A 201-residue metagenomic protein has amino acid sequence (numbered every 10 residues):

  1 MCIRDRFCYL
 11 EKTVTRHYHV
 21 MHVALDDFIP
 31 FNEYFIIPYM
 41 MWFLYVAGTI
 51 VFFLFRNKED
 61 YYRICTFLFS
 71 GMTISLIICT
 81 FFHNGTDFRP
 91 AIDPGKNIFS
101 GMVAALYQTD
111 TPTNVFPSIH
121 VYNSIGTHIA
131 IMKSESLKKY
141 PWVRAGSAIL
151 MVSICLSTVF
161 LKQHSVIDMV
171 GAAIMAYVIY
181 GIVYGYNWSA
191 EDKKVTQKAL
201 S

Functional and structural regions predicted by a protein language model:
M1-I3: Short, small-residue-biased leader/transition segments that mark boundaries at the very start of proteins
F7, T66-F81, V143-F160: Small-polar-interrupted transmembrane alpha-helices in polytopic inner-membrane proteins
L10-D26, L54-K139, A190-L200: Membrane-interface loops
D27-A47: Interfacial helix-start motif at the membrane-water boundary
P38-Y45, I119-G126, V170-I174: Membrane-embedded alpha-helical segments of multi-pass membrane proteins, especially the transmembrane helices
Y45-T49, I125-A130, I149-S157: Hydrophobic, membrane-inserted alpha-helices
R89-D93, T111-F116, S153-Y180: Interfacial helix-loop-helix junctions of multi-pass membrane proteins
S165, G171-S201: C-terminal membrane module of polytopic membrane proteins
